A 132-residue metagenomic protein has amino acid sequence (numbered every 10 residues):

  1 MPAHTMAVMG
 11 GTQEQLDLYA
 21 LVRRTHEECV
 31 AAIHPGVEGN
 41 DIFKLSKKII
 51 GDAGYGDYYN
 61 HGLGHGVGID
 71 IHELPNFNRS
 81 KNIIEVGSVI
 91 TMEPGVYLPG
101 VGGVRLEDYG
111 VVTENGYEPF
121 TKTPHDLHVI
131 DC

Functional and structural regions predicted by a protein language model:
M1-C132: Active-site neighborhoods and metal-handling regions in enzymes and metal-associated proteins
